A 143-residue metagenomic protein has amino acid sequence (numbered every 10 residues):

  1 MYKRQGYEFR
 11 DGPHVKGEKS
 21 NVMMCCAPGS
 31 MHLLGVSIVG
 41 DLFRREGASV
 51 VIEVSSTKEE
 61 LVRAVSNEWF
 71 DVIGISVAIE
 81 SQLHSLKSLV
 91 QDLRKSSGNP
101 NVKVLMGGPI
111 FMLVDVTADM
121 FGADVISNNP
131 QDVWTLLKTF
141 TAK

Functional and structural regions predicted by a protein language model:
M1-Y2: Short, small-residue-biased leader/transition segments that mark boundaries at the very start of proteins
G6-R10, L33: A structural signal for well-ordered alpha-helices, especially hydrophobic packing surfaces of coiled-coils
F9-K19, L136, F140-K143: Non-catalytic signal-transmission and effector/linker regions of two-component phosphorelay proteins
G17-I52: Glycine-rich active-site/cofactor-binding loop and its immediate structural neighborhood
N21-V22, V72, K103, D124-V125: Structural motif
L42, V51-T117: Cofactor-cradling patches in redox/metallo enzymes
P109-K143: Peripheral docking tails and interdomain loops at the edges of cofactor- or intermediate-handling domains
